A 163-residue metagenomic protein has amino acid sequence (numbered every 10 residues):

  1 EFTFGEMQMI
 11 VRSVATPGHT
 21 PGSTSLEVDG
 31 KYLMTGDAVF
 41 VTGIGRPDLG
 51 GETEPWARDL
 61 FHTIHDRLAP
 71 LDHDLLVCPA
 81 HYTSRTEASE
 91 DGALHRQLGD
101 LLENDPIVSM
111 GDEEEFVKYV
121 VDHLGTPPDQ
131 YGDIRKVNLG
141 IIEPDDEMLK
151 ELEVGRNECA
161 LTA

Functional and structural regions predicted by a protein language model:
E1-P79, R85, T162-A163: Catalytic core of the metallo-beta-lactamase
H62-A163: Accessory terminal helices/loops
